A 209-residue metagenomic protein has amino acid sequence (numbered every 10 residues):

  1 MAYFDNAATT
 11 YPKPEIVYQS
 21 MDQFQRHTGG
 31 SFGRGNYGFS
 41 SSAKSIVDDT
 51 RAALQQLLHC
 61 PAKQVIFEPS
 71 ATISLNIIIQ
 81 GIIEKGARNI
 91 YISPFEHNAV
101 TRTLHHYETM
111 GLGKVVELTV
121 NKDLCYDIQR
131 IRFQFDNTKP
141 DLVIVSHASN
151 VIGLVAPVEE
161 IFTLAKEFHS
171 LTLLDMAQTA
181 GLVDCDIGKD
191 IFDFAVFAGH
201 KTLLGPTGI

Functional and structural regions predicted by a protein language model:
M1-I209: Pyridoxal 5′-phosphate
